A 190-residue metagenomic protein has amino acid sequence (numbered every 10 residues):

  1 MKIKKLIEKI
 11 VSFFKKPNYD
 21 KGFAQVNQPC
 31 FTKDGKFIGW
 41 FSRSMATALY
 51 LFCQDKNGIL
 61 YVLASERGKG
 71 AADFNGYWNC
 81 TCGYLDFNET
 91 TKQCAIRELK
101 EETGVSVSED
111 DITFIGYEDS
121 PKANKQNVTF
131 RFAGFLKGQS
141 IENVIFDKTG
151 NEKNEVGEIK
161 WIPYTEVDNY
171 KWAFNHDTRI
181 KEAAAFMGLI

Functional and structural regions predicted by a protein language model:
M1-K4: Compositionally biased, charge-rich terminal segments
E8-Y50, K56: Acidic, metal-coordinating catalytic segment for phosphate/diphosphate chemistry, firing primarily on the Nudix
F41-S44, N57, A72-D73, N124-N127 (+2 more regions): A generic fold-level signal
R43, W78, K160: Residues that recognize and position ribonucleotide moieties
A48-Y50, Y61, E158: Conserved beta-strand and immediately adjacent loop positions that scaffold enzyme active sites
L51-D55, E66, F135-L136: Residue-level signal for short segments within beta-strands and strand-turn junctions of well-structured beta-sheet
G58-E101: Conserved Nudix-box catalytic region and its N-terminal flanking loop in Nudix hydrolases and closely related
G83-D110, F114-T178, L189-I190: Unchanged
